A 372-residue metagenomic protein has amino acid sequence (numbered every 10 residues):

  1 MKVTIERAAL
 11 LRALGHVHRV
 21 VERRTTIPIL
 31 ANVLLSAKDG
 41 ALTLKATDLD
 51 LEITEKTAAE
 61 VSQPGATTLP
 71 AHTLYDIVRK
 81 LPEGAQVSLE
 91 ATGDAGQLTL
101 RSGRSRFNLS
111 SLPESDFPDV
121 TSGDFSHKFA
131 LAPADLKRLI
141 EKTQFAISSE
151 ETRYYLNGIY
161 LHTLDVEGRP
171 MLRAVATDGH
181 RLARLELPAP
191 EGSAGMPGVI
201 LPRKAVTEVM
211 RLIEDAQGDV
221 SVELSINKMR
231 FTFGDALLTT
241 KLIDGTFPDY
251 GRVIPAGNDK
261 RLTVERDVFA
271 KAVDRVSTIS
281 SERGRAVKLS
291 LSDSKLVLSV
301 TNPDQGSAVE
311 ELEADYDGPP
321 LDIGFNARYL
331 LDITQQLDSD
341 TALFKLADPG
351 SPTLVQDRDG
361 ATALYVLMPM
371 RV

Functional and structural regions predicted by a protein language model:
M1-V372: Structural preference for solvent-exposed beta-strand-turn elements and adjacent flexible terminal/loop segments within
